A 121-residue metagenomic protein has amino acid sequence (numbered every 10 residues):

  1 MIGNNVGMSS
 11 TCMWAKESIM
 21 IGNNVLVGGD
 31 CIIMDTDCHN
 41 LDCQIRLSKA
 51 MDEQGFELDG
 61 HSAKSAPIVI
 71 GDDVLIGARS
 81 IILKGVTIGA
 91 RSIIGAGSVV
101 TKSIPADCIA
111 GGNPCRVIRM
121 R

Functional and structural regions predicted by a protein language model:
M1-K84, P114, R121: Flexible, glycine/small-residue-enriched loop-and-beta-strand segment within the central core of proteins
A78-I118: C-terminal/domain-terminus segments
